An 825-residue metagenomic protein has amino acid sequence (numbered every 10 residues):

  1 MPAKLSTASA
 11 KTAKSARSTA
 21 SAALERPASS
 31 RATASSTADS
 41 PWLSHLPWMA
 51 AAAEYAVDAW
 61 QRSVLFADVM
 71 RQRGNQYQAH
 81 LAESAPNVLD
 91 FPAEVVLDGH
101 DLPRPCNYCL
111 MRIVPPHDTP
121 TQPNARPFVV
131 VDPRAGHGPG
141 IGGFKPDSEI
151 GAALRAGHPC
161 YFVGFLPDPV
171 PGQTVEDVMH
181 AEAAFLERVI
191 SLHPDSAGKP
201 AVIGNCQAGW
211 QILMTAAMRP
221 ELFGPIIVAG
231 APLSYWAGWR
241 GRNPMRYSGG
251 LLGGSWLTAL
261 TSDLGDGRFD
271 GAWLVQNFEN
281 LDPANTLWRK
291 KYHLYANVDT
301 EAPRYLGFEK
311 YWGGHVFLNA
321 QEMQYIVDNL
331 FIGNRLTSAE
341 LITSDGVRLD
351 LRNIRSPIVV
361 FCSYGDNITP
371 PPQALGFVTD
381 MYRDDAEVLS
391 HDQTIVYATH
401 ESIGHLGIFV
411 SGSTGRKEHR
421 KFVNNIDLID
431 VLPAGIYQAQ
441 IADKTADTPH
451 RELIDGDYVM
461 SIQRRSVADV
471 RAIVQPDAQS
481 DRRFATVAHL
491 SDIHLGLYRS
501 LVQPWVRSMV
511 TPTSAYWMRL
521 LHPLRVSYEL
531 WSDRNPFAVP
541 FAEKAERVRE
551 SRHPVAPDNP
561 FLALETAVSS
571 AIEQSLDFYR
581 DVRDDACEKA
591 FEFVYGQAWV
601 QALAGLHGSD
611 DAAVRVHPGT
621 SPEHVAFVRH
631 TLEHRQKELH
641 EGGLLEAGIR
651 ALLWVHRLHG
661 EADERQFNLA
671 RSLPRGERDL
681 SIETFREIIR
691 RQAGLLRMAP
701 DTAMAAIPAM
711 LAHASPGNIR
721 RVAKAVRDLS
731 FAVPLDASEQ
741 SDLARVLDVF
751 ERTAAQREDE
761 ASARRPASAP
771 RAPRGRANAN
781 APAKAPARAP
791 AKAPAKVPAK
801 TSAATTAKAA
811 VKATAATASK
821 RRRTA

Functional and structural regions predicted by a protein language model:
P2-K4, A16-V69, S191, D195 (+3 more regions): Alpha/beta-hydrolase-fold enzymes
S21, R219-D282, E387-L389, Q393-T394 (+6 more regions): A catalytic-pocket lid/entrance helix-loop region that shapes and gates access to the active site across common
A82-P169: Short, surface-exposed "cap/lid" segments of acyl-processing enzymes
D168-Q173, H180-K199, Q211: Conserved acidic catalytic loop of the alpha/beta-hydrolase fold
I203-I212: Gly/Ala-rich beta-loop-alpha elbow adjacent to hydrolase catalytic centers
I354, V360-C362, D366: Short beta-strand/loop motif that positions the catalytic acidic residue of the alpha/beta-hydrolase fold
I368-Q373: Conserved alpha/beta-hydrolase "acid-adjacent" motif
D610-A779, K784-A785, K792, K796-T801 (+1 more regions): Small-residue-enriched hydrophobic alpha-helices in membranes
